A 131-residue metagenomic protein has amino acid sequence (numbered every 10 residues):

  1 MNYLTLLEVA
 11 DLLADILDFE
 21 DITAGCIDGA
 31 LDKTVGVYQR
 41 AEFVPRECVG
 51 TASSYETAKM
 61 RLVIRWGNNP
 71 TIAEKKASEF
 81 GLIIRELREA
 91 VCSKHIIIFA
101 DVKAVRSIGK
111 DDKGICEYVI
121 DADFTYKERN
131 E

Functional and structural regions predicted by a protein language model:
M1-A10, F43-T57, K94-E131: Short, charged interaction patches at domain edges and termini
M1-T51, L82, L87-C92: Small/polar-rich, solvent-exposed N-terminal microdomains that initiate assembly or binding
V35-G36, M60, I120: A broad, low-specificity signal marking well-ordered, structured residues that form hydrophobic/aromatic
L62-N68, F124-E128: Short beta-strand-to-loop capping motifs
R65-E89: Mid-chain, well-packed structural core segment of small domains
